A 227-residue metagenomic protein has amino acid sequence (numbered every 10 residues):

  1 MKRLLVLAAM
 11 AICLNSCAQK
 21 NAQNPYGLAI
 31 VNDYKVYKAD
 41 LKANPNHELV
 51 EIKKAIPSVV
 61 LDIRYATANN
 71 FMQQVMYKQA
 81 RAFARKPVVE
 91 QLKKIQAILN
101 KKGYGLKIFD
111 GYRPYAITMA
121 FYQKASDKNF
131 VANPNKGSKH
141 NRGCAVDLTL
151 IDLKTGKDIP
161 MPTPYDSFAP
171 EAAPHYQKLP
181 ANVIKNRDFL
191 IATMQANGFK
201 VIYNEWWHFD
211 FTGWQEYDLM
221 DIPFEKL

Functional and structural regions predicted by a protein language model:
M1-Q23: Bacterial Sec-dependent N-terminal signal peptides
C17-F109, K124, K128-N204, G213-L227: Extracytoplasmic cell-surface/polysaccharide-interacting catalytic and binding patches
P114: Segments that shape or occlude catalytic/ligand-binding pockets
I117: Short, well-ordered surface patches within globular domains
F121: Short active-site loop/helix that positions an aromatic residue
F209: Conserved metal-phosphate-binding beta-hairpin within the catalytic cores of diverse ATP-dependent phosphoryl-transfer
